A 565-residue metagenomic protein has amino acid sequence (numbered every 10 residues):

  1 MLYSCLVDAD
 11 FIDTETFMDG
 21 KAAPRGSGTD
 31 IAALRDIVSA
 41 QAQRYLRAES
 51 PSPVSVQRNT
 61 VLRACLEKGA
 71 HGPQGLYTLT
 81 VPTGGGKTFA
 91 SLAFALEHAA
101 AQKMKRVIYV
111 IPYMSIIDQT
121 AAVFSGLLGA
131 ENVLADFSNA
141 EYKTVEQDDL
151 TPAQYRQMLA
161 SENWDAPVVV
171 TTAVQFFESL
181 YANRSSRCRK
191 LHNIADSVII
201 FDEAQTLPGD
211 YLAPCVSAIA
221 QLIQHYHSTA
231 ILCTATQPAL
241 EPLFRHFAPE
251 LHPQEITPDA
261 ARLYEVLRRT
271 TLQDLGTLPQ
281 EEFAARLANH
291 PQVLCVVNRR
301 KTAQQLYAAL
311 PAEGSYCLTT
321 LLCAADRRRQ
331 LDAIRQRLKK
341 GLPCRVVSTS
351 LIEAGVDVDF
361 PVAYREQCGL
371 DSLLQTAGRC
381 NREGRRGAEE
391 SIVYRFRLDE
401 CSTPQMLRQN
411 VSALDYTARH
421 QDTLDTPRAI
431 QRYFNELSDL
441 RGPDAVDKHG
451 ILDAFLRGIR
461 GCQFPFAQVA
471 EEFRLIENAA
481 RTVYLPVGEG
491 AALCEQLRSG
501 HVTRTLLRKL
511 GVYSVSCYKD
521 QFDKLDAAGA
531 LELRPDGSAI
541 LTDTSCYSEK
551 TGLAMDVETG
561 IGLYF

Functional and structural regions predicted by a protein language model:
M1-A48: N-terminal accessory nucleic-acid engagement/regulatory domains that precede and modulate ATP-driven motor cores
G72-A95: Walker A/P-loop
M104-L128, A135-A140, A239: Conserved Walker A/P-loop ATP-binding site and its immediately adjacent core in helicase/helicase-like ATPase domains
R106-I117, R286-P311: Conserved strand-helix element at the start of the C-terminal RecA-like helicase core
M114, A135-L150, N298-K301, S315-D332 (+1 more regions): Conserved helicase motor
G129-Y181: Inter-Walker segment of RecA-like/P-loop motor cores
I223, E281-A288, V296, K301 (+6 more regions): C-terminal helicase lobe and adjacent C-terminal extensions/tails of nucleic-acid helicase motors
A235-A288: Interdomain hinge/linker at the junction between the two RecA-like core domains of SF2 helicases
